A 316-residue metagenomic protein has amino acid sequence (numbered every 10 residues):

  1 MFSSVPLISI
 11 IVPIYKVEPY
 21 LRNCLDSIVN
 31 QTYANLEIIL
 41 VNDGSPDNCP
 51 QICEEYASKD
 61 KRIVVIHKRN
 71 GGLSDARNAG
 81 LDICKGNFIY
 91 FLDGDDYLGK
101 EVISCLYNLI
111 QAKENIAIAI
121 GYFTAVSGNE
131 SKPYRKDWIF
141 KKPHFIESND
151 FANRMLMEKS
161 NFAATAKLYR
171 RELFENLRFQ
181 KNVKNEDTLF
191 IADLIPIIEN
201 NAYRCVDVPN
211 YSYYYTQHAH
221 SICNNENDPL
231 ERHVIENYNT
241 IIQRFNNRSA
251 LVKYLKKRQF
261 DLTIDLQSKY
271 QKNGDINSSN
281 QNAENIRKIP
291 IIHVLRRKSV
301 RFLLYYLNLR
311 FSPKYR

Functional and structural regions predicted by a protein language model:
M1, S268-R316: Membrane-interface aromatic/basic loop that binds lipid-linked glycans or pyrophosphate carriers, typified by
M1-V29: N-proximal low-complexity "stem/linker" segments adjacent to membrane-targeting elements
S27, N42-I52, D93: A conserved acidic beta->alpha catalytic loop
N48, D96-L109: Acidic donor-binding/catalytic loop of UDP-sugar-dependent glycosyltransferases, especially processive GT2
K68-C84: Glycine-rich, basic loop-to-helix element that forms the pyrophosphate-binding segment of sugar-nucleotide handling
I89: Short aromatic/hydrophobic "clamp" motif used to bind/position activated sugar donors
I103-R135: Conserved donor NDP-sugar-binding/catalytic core segment of glycosyltransferases
F145-D228: Conserved nucleotide-sugar donor-binding catalytic segment
